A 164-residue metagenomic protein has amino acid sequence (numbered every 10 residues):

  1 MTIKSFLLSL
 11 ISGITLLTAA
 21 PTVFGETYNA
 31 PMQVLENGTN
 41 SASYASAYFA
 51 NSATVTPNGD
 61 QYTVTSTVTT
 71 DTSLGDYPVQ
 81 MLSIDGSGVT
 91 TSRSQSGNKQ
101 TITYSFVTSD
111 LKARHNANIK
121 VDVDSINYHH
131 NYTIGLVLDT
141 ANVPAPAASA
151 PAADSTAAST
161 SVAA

Functional and structural regions predicted by a protein language model:
M1-L10: Bacterial Sec-dependent N-terminal signal peptides
S9, A163-A164: A eukaryote-biased signal for long
T15: Active-site-proximal region of nucleotide-activated glycan assembly enzymes, centered on histidine/acidic-rich loops
A19-A20: N-terminal signal peptide c-region/cleavage motif recognized by signal peptidases
F24-A163: N-terminal soluble domains immediately following signal/targeting peptides that reside in extracytoplasmic
